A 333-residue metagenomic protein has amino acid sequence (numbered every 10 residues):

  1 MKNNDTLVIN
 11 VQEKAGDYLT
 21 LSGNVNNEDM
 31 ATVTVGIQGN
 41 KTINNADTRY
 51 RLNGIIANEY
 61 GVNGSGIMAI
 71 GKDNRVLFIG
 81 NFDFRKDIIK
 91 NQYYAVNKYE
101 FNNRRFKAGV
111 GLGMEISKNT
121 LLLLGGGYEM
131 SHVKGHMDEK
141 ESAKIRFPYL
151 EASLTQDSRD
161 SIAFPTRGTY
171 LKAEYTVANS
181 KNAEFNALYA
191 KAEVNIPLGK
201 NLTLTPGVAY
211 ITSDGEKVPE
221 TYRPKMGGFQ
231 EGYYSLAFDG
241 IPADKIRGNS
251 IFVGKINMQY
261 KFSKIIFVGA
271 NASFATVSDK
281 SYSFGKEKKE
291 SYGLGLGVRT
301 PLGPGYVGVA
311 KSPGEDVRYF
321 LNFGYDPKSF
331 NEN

Functional and structural regions predicted by a protein language model:
M1-V11: A beta-strand signature from Gram-negative outer-membrane beta-barrel systems, especially the internal plug domain
K2, I43, G199, V298-L302: A generic beta-sheet turn/junction motif
N10-E151, T155, R159, G227-S235 (+3 more regions): Gram-negative/organellar outer-membrane beta-barrel architecture
D83-D87, E129-S131, E174-S180, I211-S213 (+1 more regions): Short glycine-rich beta-strand segments
G125, T205-A209, G269-N271: Outer-envelope exported proteins of Gram-negative bacteria
L150-F262: C-terminal outer-membrane beta-barrel translocator/porin domains of Gram-negative envelope proteins and their
L154, L202, P206-Y210, D214 (+3 more regions): Predominantly the C-terminal beta-signal and adjacent terminal strand-loop region of outer-membrane beta-barrel
N257-E290: C-terminal hydrophobic structural anchor segments that stabilize assembly/packing rather than catalytic chemistry
